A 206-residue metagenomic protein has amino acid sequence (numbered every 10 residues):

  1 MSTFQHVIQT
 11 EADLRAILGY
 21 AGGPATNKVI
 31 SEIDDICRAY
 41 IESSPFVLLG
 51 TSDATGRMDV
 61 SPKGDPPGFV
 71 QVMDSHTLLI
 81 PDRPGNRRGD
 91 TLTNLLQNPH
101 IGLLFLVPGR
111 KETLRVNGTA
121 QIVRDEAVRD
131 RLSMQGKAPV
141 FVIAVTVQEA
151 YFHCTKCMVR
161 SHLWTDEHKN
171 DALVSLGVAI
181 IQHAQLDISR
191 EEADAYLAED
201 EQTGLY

Functional and structural regions predicted by a protein language model:
M1-Y206: Binding-site signature for planar aromatic cofactors or substrates
